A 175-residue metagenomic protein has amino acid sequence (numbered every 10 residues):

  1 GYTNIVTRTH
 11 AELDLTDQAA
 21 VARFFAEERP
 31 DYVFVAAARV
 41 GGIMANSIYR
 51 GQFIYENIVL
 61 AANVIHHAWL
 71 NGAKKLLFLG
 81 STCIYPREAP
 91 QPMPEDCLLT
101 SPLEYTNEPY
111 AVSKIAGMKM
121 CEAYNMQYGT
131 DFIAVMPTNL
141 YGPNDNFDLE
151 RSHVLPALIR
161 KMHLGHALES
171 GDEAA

Functional and structural regions predicted by a protein language model:
G1-T3: Canonical Rossmann dinucleotide-binding motif of NAD(H)/NADP(H)-dependent dehydrogenases/reductases, specifically
T7, Q18-I58, H67-L70: NAD(P)H-binding glycine-rich loop region in Rossmannoid oxidoreductase-like domains and their noncatalytic homologs
R8, V33-R39, L76-T82, V135-P137: SDR active-site strand-loop-helix element
E12-L15: Hydrophobic anchor residue in the Rossmann-like NAD(P) cofactor-binding loop of oxidoreductases, predominantly
D17, Y32, E56-N63, K75 (+2 more regions): Conserved cofactor-binding/catalytic machinery of classical short-chain dehydrogenase/reductase
A62-N107, I133: Conserved Rossmann-fold NAD(P)-dependent oxidoreductase catalytic core, especially the SDR/UDP-sugar
E88-C97, E122-A175: NAD(P)-dependent short-chain dehydrogenase/reductase
P109, S113: Active-site helix of classical SDR
